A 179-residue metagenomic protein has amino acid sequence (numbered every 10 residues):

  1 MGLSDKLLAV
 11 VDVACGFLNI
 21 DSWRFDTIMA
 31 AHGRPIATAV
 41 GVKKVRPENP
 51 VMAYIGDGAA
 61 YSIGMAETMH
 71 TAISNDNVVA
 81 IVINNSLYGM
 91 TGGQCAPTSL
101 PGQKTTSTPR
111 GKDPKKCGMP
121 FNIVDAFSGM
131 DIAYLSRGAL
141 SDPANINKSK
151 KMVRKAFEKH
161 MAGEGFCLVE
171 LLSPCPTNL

Functional and structural regions predicted by a protein language model:
G2-L3, V45-R46, K159-H160: Glycine-rich phosphate/diphosphate-binding loops that line cofactor/substrate pockets in enzymes
G2-N19: N-terminal glycine-rich anion-binding loops that anchor highly charged ligand groups
S4, E48-N49, Y134: Secondary-structure boundary/capping positions in well-ordered alpha/beta enzyme cores
K6-L8, P50, F166: Beta-sheet entry/capping signal
V10, Y54-I55, L168: Generic enzyme active-site microenvironment
D12-F17, G41-V45, T98-P101, F127-D131: Short amphipathic alpha-helical segments, especially helix-boundary/capping motifs
C15-G89, K151-K155: Thiamine diphosphate
I63-S74, V78, I83, L87-L179: Glycine-rich ThDP/TPP pyrophosphate-binding loop and its adjacent helix/strand module within ThDP-dependent enzymes
